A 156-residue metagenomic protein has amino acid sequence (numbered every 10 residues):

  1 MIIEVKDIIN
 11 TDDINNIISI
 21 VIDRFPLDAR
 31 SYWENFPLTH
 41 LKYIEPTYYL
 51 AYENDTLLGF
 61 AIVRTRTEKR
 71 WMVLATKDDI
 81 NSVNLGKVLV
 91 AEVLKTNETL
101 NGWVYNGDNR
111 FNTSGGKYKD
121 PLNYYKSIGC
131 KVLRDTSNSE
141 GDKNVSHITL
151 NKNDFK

Functional and structural regions predicted by a protein language model:
M1-E34: Short amphipathic alpha-helix that is part of the acyltransferase structural core
D12-I14, Y52, E68-K77, E140-K156: A short, hydrophobic/aromatic-rich structural module that often spans a beta strand with its adjoining loop
A29-K69, L74: A conserved beta-strand-loop-helix scaffold within acyl/acetyltransferase catalytic domains
K42-I44, V63, L89-E98: Alpha-helix C-terminal capping segments
V73-V83, N106-R110: A short, internal acetyl-CoA/4′-phosphopantetheine-binding micro-motif in the GNAT/acyltransferase core
S82-T96, K117-P121: Conserved acetyl-CoA-binding loop-helix of GNAT-fold acetyltransferases
K95-S114: Conserved GNAT acetyl-CoA-binding A-motif
G107-N109, Y118, L122-N123, I128-K156: C-terminal "cap" of GNAT-fold acetyltransferases
